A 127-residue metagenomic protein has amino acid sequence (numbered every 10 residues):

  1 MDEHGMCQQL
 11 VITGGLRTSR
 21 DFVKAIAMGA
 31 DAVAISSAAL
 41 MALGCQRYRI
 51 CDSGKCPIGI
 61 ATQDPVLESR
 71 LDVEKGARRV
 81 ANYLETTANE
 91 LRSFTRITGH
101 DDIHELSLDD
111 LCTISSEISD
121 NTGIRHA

Functional and structural regions predicted by a protein language model:
M1-C7, R17-V23, A27-A127: Alpha/beta catalytic cores of nucleotide-metabolism and tRNA/nucleoside-modifying enzymes
T13: Short hydrophobic "strand-cap" motifs at the C-terminus of beta-strands
